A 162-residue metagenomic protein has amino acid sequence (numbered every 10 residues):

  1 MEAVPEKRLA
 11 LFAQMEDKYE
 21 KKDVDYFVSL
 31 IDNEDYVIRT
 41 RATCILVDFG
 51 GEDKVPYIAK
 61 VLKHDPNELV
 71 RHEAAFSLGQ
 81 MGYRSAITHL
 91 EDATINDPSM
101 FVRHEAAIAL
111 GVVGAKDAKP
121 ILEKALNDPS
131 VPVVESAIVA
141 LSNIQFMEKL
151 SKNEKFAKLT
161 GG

Functional and structural regions predicted by a protein language model:
M1-S29: N-terminal "cap/leader" segments of large eukaryotic alpha-helical scaffolds
P5-E6, K21, Y36-V37, E52 (+4 more regions): Alpha-helix N-cap/helix-start positions at coil->helix boundaries
Q14, I45, S77, A109 (+1 more regions): Core register positions within helices of long alpha-helical scaffolds
K18-D32, G51-H64, Y83-I95, A115-N127 (+1 more regions): Amphipathic alpha-helical scaffolding segments comprising HEAT/armadillo-like alpha-solenoid repeats
L46, V61-L62, A74-L78, A93-T94 (+2 more regions): TPR/Sel1-like alpha-solenoid repeat signature
M100-H104, I108: Strongly charged, low-complexity linkers/loops
P129-V139, E154: Solenoidal tandem-repeat scaffolds enriched in leucines and small polar residues
